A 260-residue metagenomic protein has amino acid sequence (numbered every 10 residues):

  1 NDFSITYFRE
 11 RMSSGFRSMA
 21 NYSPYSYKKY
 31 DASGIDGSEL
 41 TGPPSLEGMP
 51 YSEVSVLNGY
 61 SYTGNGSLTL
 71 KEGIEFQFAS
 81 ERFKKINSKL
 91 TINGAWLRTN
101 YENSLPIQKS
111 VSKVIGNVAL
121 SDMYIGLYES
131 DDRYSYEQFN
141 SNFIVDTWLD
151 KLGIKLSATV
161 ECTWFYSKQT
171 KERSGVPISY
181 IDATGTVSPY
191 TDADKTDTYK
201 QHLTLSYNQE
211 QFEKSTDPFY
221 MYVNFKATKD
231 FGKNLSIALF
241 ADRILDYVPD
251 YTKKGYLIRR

Functional and structural regions predicted by a protein language model:
N1, G59-N65, G126-D132, E210-E213 (+3 more regions): Extracellular loop and loop/strand-boundary signature of outer-membrane beta-barrel proteins
N1-M12: Structural signature of Gram-negative outer-membrane beta-barrels, strongest in the C-terminal barrel of TonB-dependent
E10-S13, E39-S174: Gram-negative outer-membrane beta-barrel transporters
A20-K28, L105-M123, E172-A183, K253-R259: Flexible, surface-exposed loop regions and adjacent strand-edge segments of Gram-negative outer-membrane beta-barrel
P24-G64, P177-S215: Flexible glycine-rich, low-complexity coil/linker segments exposed to the extracellular/periplasmic environment
N93, N142-D146, Y222-F240: One-face residue pattern on beta-strands with alternating periodicity enriched for small/polar residues
C162-S206, P218, T228-R260: C-terminal beta-signal and adjacent terminal beta-strands/loops of Gram-negative outer-membrane beta-barrel proteins
